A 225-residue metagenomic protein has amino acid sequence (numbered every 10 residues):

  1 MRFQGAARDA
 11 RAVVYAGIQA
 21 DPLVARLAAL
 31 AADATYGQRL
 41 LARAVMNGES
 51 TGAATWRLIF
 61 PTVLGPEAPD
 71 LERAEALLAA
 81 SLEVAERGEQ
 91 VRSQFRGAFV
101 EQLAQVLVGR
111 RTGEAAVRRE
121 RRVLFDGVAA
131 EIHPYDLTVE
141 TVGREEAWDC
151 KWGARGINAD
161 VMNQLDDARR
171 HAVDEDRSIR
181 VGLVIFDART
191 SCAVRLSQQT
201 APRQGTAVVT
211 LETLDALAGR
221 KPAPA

Functional and structural regions predicted by a protein language model:
M1-A225: Intrinsically disordered, low-complexity Ser/Thr/Pro/Gly-rich regulatory segments
